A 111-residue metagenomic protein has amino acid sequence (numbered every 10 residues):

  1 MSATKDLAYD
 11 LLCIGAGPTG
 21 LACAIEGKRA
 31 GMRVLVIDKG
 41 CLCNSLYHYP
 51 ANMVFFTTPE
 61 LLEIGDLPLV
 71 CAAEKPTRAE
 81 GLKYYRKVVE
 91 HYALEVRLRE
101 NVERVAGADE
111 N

Functional and structural regions predicted by a protein language model:
M1-Y9: A short, basic/flexible loop-to-alpha-helix module at the beginning of a structural domain
A8-V36: N-terminal Rossmann-like FAD-binding beta1-loop-alpha1 element of flavoenzymes
T19, C41-L42: Conserved Rossmann-like nucleotide-cofactor binding loop
G27, Y49-M53, N111: Short, glycine/charged-enriched secondary-structure capping and boundary segments
K28, E60, E90: Short polybasic/polar patches that bind polyanions
R33, N44-K83: Glycine-rich active-site loop/strand segments that organize a redox cofactor
T77-N111: Feature captures the FAD/FMN-dependent oxidoreductase FAD-binding
